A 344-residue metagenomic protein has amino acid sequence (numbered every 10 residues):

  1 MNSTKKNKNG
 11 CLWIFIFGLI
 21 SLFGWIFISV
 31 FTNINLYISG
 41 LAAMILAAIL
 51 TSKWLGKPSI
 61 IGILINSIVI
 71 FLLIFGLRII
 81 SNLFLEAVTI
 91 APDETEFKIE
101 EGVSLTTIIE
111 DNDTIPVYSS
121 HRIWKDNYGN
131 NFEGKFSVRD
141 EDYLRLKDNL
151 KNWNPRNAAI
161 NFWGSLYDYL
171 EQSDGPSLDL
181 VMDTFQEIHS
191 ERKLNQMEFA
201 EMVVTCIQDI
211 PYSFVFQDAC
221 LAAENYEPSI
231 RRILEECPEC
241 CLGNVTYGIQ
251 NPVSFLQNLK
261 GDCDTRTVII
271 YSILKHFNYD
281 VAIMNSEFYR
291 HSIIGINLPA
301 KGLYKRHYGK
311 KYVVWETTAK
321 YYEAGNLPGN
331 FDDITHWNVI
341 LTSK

Functional and structural regions predicted by a protein language model:
N2-K344: A structural boundary/capping signal
